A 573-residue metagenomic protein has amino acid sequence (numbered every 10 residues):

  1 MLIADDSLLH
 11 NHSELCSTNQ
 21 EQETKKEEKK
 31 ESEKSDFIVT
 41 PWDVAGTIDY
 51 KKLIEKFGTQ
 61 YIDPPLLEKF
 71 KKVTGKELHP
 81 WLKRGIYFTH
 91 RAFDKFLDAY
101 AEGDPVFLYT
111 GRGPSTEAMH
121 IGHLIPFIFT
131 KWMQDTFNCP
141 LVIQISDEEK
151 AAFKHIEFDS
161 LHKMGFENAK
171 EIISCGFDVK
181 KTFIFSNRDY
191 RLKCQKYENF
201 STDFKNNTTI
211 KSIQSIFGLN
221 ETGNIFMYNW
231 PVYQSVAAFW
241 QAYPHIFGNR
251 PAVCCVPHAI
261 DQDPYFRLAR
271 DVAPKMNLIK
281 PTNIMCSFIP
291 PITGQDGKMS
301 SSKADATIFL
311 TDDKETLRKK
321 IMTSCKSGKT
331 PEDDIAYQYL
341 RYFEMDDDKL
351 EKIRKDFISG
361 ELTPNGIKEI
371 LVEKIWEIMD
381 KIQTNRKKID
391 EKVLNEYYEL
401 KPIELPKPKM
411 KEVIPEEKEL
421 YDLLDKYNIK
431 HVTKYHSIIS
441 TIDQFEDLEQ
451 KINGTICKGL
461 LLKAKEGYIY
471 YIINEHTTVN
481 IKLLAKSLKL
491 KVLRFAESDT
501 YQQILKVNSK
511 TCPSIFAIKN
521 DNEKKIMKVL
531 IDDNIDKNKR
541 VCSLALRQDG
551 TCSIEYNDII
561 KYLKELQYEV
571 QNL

Functional and structural regions predicted by a protein language model:
M1-P114, R270-T323, Y337-K409: Non-catalytic terminal extensions that flank enzyme cores
V73-L82, F107-E117, S146-I156, K463-Y470: Glycine-/proline-rich flexible loop or hinge segments
D98-R112, K131-K352: Alpha-helical recognition segments enriched in aromatics with Gly/Pro capping that present substrate-recognition
S115-I128, H245: Di-metal (Zn2+ and/or Mg2+/Mn2+) metal-binding site signature of metallo-dependent hydrolases with the MBL/beta-CASP
H120, I172, A237, D261 (+3 more regions): Buried hydrophobic positions in well-ordered alpha/beta secondary-structure cores of metabolic enzymes
I121-I125, H155-F158, E446-K451, E475: Glycine-rich loop at the start of a catalytic domain that most often binds anionic cofactors/ligands
T330-D333, N385-I389, V432-Y435, L573: Flexible, glycine/charged-enriched surface loops at secondary-structure junctions
K409-L573: Extended, low-hydrophobicity, polar/charged segments
